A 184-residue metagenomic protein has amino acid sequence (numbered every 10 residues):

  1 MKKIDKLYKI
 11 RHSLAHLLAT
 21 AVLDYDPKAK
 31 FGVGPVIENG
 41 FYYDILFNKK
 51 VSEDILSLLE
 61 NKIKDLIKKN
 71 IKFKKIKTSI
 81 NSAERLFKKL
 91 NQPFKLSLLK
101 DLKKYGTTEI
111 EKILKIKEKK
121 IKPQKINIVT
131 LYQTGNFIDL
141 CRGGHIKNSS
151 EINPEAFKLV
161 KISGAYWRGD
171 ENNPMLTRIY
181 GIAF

Functional and structural regions predicted by a protein language model:
M1-I10, P27-V33, Y42-F184: Auxiliary tRNA-acceptor-end handling modules of aminoacyl-tRNA synthetases
K6-D26, I37: Active/ligand-binding-proximal structured segments within catalytic/core domains that scaffold catalytic residues
